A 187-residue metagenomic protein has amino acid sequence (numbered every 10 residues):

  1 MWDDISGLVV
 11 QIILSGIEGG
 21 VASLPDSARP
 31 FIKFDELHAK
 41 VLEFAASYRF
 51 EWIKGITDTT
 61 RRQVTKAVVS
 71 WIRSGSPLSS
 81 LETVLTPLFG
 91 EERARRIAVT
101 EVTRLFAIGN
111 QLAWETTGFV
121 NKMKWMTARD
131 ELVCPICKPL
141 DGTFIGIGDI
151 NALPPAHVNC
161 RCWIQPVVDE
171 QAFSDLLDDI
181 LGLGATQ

Functional and structural regions predicted by a protein language model:
M1-F89, V168-Q187: N-terminal leader/targeting and assembly helices and adjacent pre-domain segments
M1-I12, V84-L88, R95, V99-Q187: Activation/maturation switch segments at domain boundaries
